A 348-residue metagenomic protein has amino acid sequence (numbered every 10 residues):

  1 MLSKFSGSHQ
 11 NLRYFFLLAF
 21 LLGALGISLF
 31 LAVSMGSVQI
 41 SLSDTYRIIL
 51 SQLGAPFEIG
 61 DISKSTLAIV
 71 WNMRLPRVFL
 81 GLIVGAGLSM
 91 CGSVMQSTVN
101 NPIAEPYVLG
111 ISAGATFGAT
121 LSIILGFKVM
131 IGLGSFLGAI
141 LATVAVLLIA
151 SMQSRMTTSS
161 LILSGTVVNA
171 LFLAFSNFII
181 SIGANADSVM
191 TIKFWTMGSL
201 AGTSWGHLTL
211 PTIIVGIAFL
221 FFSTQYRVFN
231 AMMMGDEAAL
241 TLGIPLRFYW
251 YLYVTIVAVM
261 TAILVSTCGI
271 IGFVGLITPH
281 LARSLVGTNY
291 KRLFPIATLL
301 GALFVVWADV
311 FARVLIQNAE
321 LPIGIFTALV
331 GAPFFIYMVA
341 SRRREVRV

Functional and structural regions predicted by a protein language model:
M1-V348: Alpha-helical transmembrane segments in inner-membrane proteins
